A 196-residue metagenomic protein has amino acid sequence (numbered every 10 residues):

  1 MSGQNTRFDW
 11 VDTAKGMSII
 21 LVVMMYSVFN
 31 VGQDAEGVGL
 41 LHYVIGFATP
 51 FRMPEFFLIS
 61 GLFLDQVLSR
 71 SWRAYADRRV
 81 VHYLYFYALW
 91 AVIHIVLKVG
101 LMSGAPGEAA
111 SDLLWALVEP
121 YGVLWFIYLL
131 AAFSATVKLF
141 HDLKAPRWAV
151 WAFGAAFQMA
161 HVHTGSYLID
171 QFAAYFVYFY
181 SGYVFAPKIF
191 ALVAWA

Functional and structural regions predicted by a protein language model:
M1-A155: Membrane-cytosol interface segments of multi-pass membrane proteins, especially ER/Golgi lipid-handling enzymes
A116-V118, L139-A196: Aromatic-enriched alpha-helical transmembrane segments of multi-pass intramembrane proteins
